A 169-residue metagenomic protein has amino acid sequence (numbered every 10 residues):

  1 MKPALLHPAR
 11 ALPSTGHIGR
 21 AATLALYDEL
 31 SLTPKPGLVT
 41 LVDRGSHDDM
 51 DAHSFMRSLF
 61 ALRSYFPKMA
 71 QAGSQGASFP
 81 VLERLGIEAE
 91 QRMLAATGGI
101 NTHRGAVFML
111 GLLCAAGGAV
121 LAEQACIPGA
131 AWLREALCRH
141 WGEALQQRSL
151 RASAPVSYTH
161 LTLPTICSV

Functional and structural regions predicted by a protein language model:
K2-A96: Generic N-terminal targeting/processing segments that precede catalytic cores or assembly contacts
G19-L24, L137, P155-Y158: Generic hydrophobic, helix-prone segments enriched in Leu/Val/Ile
V81-L145: Gly/Ser-rich oxyanion-binding loop with an adjacent helix/lid that shapes the negatively charged ligand pocket
G142-Y158: A structural-propensity feature for long, helix-poor, extended segments
H160-V169: Single conserved hydrophobic/aromatic residue that forms the stacking wall/gate of nucleotide- or nucleobase-binding
